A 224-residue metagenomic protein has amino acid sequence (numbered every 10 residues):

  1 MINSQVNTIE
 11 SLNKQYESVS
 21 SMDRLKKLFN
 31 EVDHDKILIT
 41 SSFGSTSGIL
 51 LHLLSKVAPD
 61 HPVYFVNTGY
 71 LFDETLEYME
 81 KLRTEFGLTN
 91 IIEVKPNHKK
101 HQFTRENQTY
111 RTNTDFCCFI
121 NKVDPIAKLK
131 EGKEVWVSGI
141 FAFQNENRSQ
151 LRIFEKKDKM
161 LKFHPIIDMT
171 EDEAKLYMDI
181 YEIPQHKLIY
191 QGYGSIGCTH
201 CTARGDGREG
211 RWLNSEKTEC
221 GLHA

Functional and structural regions predicted by a protein language model:
I2-A224: Nucleotide-activated chemistry modules centered on ATP-dependent adenylation/adenylyltransferase
